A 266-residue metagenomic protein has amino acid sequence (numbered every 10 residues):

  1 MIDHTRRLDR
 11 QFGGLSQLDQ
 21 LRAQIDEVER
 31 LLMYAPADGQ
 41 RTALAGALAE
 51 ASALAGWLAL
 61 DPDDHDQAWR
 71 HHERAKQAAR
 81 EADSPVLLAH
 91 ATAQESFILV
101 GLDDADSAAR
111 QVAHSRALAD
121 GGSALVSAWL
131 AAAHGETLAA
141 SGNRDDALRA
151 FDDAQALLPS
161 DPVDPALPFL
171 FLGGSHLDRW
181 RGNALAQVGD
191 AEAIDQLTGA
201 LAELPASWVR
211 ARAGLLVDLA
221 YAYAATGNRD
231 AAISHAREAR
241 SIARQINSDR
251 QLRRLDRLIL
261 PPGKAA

Functional and structural regions predicted by a protein language model:
I2-A266: Conserved binding/catalytic microenvironments
